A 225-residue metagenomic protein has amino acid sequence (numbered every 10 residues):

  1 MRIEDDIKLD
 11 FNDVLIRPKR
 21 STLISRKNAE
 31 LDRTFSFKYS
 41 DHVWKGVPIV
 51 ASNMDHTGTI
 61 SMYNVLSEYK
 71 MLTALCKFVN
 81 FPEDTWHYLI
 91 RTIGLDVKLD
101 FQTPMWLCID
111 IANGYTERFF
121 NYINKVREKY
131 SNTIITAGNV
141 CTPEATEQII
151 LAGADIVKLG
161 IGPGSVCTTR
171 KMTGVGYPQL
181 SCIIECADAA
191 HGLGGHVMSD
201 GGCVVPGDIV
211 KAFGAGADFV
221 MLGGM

Functional and structural regions predicted by a protein language model:
M1-H196, G224: Active-site entrance/lid segments in N-terminal catalytic domains of soluble metabolic enzymes
L193-M225: Repeat-solenoid scaffold signature
